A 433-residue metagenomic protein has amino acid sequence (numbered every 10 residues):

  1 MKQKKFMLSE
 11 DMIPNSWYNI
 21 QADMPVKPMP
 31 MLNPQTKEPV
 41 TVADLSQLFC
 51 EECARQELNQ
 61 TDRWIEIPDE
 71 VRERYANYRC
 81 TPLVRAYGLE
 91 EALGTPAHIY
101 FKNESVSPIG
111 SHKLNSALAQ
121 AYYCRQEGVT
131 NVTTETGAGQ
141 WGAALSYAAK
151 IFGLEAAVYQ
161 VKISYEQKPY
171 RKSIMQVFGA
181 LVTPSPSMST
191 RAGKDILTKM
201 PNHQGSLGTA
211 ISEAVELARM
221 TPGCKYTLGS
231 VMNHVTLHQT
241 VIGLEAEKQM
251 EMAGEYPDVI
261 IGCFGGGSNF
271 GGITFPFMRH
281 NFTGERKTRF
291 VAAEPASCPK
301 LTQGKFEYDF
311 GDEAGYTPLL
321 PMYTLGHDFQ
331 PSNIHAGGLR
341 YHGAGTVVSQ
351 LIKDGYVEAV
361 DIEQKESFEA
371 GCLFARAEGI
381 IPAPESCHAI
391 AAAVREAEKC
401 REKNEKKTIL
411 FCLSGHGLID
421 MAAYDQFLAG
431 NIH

Functional and structural regions predicted by a protein language model:
K2-V129: Positively charged, low-complexity intrinsically disordered leader regions
E66, I196-H234, I242, G254 (+3 more regions): Active-site/ligand-binding loops adjacent to catalytic centers
N103-L114, V132-W141, M232-V235, I261-G266 (+4 more regions): Active-site nucleophile and cofactor-binding loops and adjacent substrate-binding regions of central metabolic enzymes
S116, C124-I163, Y256-N269, F290 (+2 more regions): A short, small-residue-rich loop immediately preceding and capping a beta-strand
A119-V129, A143-E155, Q176-V177, T274-G284 (+1 more regions): Alpha-helix C-terminal capping segments
W141-Q204, K300-F310, M421-A429: Active-site-proximal loop->helix
F264-G272, Q364-G430: Claisen-condensing/thiolase-fold acyl-transfer catalytic domains that form or cleave C-C bonds in fatty acid
